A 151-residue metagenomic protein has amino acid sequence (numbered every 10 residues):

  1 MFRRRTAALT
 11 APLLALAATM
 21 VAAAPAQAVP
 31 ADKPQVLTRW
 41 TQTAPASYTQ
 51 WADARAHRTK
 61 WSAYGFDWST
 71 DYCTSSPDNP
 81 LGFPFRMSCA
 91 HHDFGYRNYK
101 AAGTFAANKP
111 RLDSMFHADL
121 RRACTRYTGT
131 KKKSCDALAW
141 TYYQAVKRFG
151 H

Functional and structural regions predicted by a protein language model:
F2-P12, M20-H151: Extended terminal accessory/targeting regions
